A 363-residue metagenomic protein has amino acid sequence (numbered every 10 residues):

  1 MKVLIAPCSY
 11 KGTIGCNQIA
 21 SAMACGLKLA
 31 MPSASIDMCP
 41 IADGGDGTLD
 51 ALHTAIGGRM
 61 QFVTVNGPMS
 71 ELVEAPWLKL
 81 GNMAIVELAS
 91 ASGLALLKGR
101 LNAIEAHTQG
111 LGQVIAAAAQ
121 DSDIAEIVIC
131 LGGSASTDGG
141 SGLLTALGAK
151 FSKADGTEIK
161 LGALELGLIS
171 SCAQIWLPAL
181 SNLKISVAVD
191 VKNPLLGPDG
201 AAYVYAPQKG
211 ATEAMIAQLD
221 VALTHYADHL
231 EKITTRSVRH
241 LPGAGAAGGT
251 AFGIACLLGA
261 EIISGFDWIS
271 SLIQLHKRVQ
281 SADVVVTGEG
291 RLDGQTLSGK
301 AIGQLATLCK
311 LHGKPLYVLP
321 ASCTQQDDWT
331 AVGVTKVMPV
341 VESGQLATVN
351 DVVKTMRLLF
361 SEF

Functional and structural regions predicted by a protein language model:
K2-L131, A135-F363: N-terminal loops that bind phosphate or other acidic moieties and the adjacent beta-alpha structural core
